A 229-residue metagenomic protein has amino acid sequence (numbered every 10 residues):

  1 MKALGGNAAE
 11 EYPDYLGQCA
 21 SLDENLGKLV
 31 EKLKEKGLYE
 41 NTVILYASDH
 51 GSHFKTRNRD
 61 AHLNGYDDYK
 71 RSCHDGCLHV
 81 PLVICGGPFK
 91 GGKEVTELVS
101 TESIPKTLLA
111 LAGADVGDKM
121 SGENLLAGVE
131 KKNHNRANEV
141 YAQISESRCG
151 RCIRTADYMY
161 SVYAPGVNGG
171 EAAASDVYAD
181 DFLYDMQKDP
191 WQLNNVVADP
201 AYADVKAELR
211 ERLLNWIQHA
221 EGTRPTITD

Functional and structural regions predicted by a protein language model:
M1-T42: A long, amphipathic alpha-helix that forms part of the scaffold/cap immediately adjacent to metal-dependent active
A8-C19, Y69-K70, P88-V99, A112-V116 (+1 more regions): Active-site rim elements
D14-G17, S21-E24, K28, S103 (+5 more regions): Extracytoplasmic/secreted proteins, especially bacterial periplasmic and envelope-associated proteins
C19-L22, L26, V43-S48, L82-V83 (+3 more regions): Beta-strand elements within well-structured catalytic alpha/beta cores of enzymes that handle phosphate/sulfate esters
K32-K93, S100: Histidine-centered active-site microenvironments of extracellular/periplasmic hydrolases and transferases
S52-N64, K90, E102-P105, A110-F182 (+3 more regions): C-terminal cap/loop subdomain of S1 sulfatases and analogous C-terminal strand-loop tails that border
